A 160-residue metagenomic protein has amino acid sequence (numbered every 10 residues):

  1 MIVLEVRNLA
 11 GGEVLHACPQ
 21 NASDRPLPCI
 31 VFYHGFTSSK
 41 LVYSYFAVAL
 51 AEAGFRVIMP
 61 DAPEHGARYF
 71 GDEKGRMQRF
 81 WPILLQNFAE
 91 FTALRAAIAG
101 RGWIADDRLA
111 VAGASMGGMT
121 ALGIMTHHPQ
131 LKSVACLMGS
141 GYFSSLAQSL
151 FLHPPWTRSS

Functional and structural regions predicted by a protein language model:
M1-D24: N-terminal cap/lid segment of alpha/beta-hydrolase-fold proteins
R25-G35: Short beta-strand element of the alpha/beta-hydrolase
F36-V48: The serine-hydrolase catalytic nucleophile loop
S38-S39, H65, Y142: Active-site loop signature of alpha/beta-hydrolase-fold enzymes
A49-E73: Conserved alpha/beta-hydrolase
Q78-G102: Alpha/beta-hydrolase active-site loop
L94-P154: Primarily recognizes the serine-hydrolase "nucleophile elbow" in alpha/beta-hydrolase and SGNH/GDSL folds
T157-S160: Serine-hydrolase catalytic core
